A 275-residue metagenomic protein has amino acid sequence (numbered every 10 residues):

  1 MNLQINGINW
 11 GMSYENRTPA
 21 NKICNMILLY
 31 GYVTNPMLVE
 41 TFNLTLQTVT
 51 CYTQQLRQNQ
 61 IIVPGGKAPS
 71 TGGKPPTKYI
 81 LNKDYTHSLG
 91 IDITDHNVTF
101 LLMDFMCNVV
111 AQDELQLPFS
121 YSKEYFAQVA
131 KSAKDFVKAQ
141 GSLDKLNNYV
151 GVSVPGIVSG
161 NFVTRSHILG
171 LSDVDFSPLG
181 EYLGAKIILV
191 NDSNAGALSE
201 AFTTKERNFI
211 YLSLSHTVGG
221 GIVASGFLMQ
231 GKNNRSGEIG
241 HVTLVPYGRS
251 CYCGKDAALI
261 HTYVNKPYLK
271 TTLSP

Functional and structural regions predicted by a protein language model:
M1-T41: Extreme N-terminal segment that seeds HTH/winged-HTH DNA-binding domains in transcriptional regulators
L29-Y30, M106, T203, S215: Short helix-capping/turn signature of helix-turn-helix
Y32-P64: N-terminal helix-turn-helix
G65-T77: Short, Lys/Arg-rich nucleic-acid/phosphate-binding segment
P75-Q112, Y211-A224: Gly/Thr-rich phosphate-binding beta-strand-loop-beta motif of the actin/hexokinase/Hsp70
Q112-E114, A185-P275: Glycine/GP-enriched mid-protein hinge/lid loop-to-helix segment characteristic of carbohydrate kinases
D113-E114, P118-N208: Glycine-rich phosphate-binding loop and adjoining helix at the ATP-binding site of ATP-dependent phosphoryl-transfer
